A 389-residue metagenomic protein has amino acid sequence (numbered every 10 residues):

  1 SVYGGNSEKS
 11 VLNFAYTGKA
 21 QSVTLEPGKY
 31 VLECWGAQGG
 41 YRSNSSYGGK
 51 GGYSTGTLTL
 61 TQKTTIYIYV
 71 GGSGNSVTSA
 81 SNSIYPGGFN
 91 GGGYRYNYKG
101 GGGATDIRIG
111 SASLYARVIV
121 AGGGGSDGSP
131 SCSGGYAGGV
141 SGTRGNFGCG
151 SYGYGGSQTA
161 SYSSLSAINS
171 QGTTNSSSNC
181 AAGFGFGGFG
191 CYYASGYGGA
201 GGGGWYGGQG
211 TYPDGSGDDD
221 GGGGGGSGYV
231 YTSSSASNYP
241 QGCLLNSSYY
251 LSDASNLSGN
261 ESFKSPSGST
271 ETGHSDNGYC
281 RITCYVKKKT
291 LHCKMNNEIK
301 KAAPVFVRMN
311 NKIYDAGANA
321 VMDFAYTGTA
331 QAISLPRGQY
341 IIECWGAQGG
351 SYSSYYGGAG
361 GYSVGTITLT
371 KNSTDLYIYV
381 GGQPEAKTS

Functional and structural regions predicted by a protein language model:
S1-T24, P240-A332: Enriched but not universal
L25, G49, T59-T61, S275 (+3 more regions): Surface-exposed coil/turn segments at beta-strand junctions on protein surfaces, enriched
E26-G28, T64, G203, M322 (+2 more regions): A glycine-anchored, Pro-Gly-centered beta-turn/N-cap motif
K29-Q38, Q339-Q348: A short beta-strand element within beta-rich, extracytoplasmic domains of secreted/secretory-pathway proteins
L32, I68, V120, C280 (+3 more regions): Extracellular/surface recognition and adhesion modules
Y41-G52, G350-G361: Short, surface-exposed beta-strand/strand-loop-strand elements in extracellular ectodomains
G52-G155, S161, Q209, G361-S389: Secretome/extracellular-domain signature
N179-V286: Extracellular low-complexity, Gly/Ser/Thr-rich intrinsically disordered linkers and protease-sensitive activation/hinge
